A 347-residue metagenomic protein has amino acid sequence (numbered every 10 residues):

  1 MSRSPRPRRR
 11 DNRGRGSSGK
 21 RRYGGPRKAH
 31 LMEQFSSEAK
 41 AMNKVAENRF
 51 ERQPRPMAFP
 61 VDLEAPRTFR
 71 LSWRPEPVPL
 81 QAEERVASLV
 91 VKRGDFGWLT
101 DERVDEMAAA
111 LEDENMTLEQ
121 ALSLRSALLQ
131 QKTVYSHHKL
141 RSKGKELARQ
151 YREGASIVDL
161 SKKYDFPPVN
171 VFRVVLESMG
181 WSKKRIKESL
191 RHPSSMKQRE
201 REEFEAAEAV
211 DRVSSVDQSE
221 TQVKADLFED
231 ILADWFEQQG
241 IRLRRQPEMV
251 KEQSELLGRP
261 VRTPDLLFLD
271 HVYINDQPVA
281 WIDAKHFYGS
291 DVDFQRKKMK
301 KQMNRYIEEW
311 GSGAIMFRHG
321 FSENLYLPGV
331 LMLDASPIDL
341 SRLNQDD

Functional and structural regions predicted by a protein language model:
S2-E203: Nuclease-adjacent, charged terminal/linker segments that flank catalytic cores
G144-A148, R152, A233, K300-Y306: Short amphipathic alpha-helical segments and helix-helix/interface helices
E202-K251: Acidic-basic catalytic patches of nuclease active cores, encompassing PD-(D/E)XK and other metal-cofactor nuclease
Q218-T221, S254-G258, G289-K297: Short, flexible/disordered intra-domain loops and linkers
Q222, E237-P278: Active-site metal-binding core of divalent-cation-utilizing nuclease and nuclease-like domains
L267, K285, S336: Anionic group-transfer/hydrolysis microenvironments
A280, A284-P328: Catalytic cores of nucleic-acid endonucleases
H319-D347: Domain-level recognition of nuclease-like catalytic cores that cleave nucleotide substrates
